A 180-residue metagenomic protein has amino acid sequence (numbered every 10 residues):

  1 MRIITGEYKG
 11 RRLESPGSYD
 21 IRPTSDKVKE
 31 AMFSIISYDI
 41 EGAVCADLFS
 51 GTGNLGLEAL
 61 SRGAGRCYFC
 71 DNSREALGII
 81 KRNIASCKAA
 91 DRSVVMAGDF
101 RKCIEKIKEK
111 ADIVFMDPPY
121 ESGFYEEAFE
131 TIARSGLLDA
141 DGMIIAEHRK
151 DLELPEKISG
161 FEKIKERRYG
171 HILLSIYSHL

Functional and structural regions predicted by a protein language model:
M1-L180: Class I S-adenosyl-L-methionine-dependent methyltransferase catalytic core
